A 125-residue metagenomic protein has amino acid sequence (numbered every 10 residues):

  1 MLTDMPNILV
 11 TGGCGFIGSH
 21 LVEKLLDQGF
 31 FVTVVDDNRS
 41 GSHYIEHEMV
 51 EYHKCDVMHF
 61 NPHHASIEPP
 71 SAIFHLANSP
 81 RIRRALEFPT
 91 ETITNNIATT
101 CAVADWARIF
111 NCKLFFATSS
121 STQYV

Functional and structural regions predicted by a protein language model:
L2-A72: N-terminal Rossmann/SDR dinucleotide-binding element
G12, A85, S119-S121: Catalytic nucleophile serine of serine hydrolases, specifically the conserved "nucleophile elbow" pentapeptide
S19, H43, R83-R84, C101: Alpha-helical elements of the RecA-like P-loop NTPase motor core of helicases
E23, A98-C101: Surface-exposed alpha-helical interface segments used for non-catalytic interactions
G41-S42, P80-R81, Y124-V125: Short beta->alpha connector loops of Rossmann-like oxidoreductase domains
E48-M49, F88-P89, S119: Acidic, glycine-centered active-site loop in nucleotide-sugar glycosyltransferases
V57-N95: NAD(P)H-binding glycine-rich loop region in Rossmannoid oxidoreductase-like domains and their noncatalytic homologs
H75, C101-V125: Conserved Rossmann-fold NAD(P)-dependent oxidoreductase catalytic core, especially the SDR/UDP-sugar
